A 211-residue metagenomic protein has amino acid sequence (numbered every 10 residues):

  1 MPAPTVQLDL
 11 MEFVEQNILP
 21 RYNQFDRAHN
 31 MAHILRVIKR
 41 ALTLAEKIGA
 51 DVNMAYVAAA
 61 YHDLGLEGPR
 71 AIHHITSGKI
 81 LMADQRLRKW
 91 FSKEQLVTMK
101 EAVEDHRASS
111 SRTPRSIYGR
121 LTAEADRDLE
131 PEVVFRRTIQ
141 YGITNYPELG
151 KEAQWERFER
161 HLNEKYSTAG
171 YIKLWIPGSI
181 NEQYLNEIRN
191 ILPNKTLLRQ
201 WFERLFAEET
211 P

Functional and structural regions predicted by a protein language model:
P2-P20: Short alpha-helical hairpin
R21-F25, A45, D63-G68, Q85 (+2 more regions): Short amphipathic alpha-helical interaction patches enriched in hydrophobic/aromatic residues with interspersed Lys/Arg
N23-I48, Y61, S110-P211: Divalent metal-dependent phosphate-bond-processing catalytic cores, especially two-metal-ion Mg2+/Mn2+ enzymes that act
M31, L35-I38, Y56, K93-E104: Short, well-structured alpha-helical segments
V37-I38, I72-L87: An active-site-proximal "capping" alpha-helix that borders the catalytic cofactor pocket
G49, W90-F91: Flexible helix-coil transition and linker loops at the boundaries of alpha-helical arrays
V52-P69, H73-S77, T98-R107: His-Asp-centered metal-binding catalytic motifs of divalent-metal-dependent phosphohydrolases/nucleases
